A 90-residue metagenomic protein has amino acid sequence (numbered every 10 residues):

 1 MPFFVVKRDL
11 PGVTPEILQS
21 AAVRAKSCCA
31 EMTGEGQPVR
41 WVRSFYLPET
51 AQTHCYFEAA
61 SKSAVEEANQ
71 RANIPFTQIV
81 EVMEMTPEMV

Functional and structural regions predicted by a protein language model:
M1-T33, L47, K62, E84-V90: Short S/T/G/P-rich N-terminal loop/turn motif that feeds into the first structured element of a domain
P2, Q37, P75: Residue-level signal for beta-strand positions within conserved beta-sheet cores that form or flank
V5, H54-Y56: Conserved hydrophobic/aromatic beta-strand scaffold that supports enzyme active sites
C29, Q52, T77-I79, E88-M89: Short amphipathic alpha-helical patches
P38-S44, Q78: A short linear hydrophobic-aromatic micro-motif
V42, Y46-H54: Amphipathic, hydrophobic secondary-structure cores in small proteins
E58-M85: An amphipathic, aromatic/His-enriched active-site/gating alpha helix that lines ligand/cofactor pockets
